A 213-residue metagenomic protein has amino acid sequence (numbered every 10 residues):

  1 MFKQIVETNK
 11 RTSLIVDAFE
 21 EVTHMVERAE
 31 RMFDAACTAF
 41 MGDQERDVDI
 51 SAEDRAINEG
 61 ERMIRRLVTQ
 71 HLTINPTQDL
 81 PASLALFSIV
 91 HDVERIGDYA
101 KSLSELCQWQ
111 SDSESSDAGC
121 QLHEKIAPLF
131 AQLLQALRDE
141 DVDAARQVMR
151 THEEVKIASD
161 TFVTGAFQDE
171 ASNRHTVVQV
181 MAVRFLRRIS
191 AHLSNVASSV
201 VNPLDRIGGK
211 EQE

Functional and structural regions predicted by a protein language model:
M1-E213: Cytosolic, long alpha-helical scaffolding segments
